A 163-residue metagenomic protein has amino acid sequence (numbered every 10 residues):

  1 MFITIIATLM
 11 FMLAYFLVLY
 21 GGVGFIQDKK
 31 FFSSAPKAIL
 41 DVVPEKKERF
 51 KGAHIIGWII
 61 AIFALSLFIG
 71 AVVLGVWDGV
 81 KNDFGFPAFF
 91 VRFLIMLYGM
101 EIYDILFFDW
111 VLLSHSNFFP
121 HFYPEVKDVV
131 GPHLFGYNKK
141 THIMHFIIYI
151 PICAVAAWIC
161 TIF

Functional and structural regions predicted by a protein language model:
M1-R92, G99-E101, I105-F163: Juxtamembrane/disordered regions of integral membrane proteins
